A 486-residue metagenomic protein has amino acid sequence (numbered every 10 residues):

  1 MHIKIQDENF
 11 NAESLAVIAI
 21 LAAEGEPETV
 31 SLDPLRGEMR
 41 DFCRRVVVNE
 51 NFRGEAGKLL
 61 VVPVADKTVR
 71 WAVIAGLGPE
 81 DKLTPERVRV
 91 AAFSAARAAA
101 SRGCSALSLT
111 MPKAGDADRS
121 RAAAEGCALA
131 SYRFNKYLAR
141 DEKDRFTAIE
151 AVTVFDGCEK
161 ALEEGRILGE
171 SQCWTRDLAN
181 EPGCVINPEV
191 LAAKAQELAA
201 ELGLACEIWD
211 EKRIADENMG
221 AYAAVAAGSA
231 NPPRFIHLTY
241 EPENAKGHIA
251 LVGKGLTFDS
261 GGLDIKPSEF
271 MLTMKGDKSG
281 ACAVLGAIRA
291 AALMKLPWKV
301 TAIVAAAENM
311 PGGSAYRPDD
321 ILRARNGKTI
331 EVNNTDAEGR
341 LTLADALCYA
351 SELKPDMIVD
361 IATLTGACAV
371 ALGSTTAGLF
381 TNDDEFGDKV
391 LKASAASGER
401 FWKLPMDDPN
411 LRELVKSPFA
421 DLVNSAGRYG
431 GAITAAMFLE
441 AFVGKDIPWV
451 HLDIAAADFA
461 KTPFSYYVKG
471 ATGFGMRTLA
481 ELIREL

Functional and structural regions predicted by a protein language model:
M1-G255: Short amphipathic alpha-helical segment within the helicase RecA-like ATPase core that mediates nucleic-acid
N51, A106, A192-L486: A generic structural signal for tightly packed, nonpolar segments enriched in small/aliphatic residues
